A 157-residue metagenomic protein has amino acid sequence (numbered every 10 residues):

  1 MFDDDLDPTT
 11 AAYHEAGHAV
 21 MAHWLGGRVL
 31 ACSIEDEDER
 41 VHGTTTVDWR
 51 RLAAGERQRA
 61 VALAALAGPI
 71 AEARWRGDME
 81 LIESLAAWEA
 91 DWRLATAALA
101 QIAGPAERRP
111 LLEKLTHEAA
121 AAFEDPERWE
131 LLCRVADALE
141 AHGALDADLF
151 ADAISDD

Functional and structural regions predicted by a protein language model:
F2-D157: Soluble catalytic regions of large protease machineries
